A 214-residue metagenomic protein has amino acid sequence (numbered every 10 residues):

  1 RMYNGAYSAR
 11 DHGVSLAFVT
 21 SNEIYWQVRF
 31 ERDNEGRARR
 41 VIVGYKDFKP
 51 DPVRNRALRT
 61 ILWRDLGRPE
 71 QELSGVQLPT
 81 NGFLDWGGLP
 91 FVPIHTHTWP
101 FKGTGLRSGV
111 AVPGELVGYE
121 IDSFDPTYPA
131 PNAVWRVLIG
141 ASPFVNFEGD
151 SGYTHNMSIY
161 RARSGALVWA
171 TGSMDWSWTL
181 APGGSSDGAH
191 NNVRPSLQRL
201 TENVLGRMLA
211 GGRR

Functional and structural regions predicted by a protein language model:
R1-W26, N191: Short alpha-beta junction capping motif
Y25-K46, L84-G88, V92-R214: Extracellular ligand-binding/catalytic regions of CAZymes and related secreted enzymes and adhesion modules
Q27-R32, G36-N81: E1/E1-like adenylate-forming module used to activate ubiquitin-like modifiers and sulfur-carrier proteins
